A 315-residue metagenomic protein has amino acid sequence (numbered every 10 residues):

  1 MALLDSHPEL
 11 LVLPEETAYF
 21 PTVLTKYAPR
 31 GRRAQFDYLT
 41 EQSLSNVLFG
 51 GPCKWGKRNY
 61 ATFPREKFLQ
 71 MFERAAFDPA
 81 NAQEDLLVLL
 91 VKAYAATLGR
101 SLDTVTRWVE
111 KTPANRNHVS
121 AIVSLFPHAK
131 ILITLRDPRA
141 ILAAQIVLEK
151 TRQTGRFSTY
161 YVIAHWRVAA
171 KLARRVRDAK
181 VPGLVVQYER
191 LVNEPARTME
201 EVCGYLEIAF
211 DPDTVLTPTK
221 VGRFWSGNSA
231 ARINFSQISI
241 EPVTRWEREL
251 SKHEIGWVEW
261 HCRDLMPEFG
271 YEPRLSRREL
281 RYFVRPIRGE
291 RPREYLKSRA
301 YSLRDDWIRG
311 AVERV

Functional and structural regions predicted by a protein language model:
M1-L10: A conserved segment at the C-terminal end of the G1
A2, P14-E16, I133-R136: Glycine-rich, histidine-containing beta strand-loop boundary motifs that form or position
L11-P14, L184: Conserved catalytic segments around the Walker B and adjacent sensor/switch elements of P-loop NTPase domains
L13-E16, P212-T214: Catalytic beta-strand/loop signature of glycosyltransferases that borders the donor
E15-E110, N115: PAPS-dependent sulfation machinery
T25, E73-Q83, L87-L90, A95-V215 (+1 more regions): PAPS-dependent sulfotransferase catalytic domain
T25-K26, E149, R174-V181, G204 (+1 more regions): PAPS-dependent sulfotransferases, especially Golgi type II membrane carbohydrate sulfotransferases
